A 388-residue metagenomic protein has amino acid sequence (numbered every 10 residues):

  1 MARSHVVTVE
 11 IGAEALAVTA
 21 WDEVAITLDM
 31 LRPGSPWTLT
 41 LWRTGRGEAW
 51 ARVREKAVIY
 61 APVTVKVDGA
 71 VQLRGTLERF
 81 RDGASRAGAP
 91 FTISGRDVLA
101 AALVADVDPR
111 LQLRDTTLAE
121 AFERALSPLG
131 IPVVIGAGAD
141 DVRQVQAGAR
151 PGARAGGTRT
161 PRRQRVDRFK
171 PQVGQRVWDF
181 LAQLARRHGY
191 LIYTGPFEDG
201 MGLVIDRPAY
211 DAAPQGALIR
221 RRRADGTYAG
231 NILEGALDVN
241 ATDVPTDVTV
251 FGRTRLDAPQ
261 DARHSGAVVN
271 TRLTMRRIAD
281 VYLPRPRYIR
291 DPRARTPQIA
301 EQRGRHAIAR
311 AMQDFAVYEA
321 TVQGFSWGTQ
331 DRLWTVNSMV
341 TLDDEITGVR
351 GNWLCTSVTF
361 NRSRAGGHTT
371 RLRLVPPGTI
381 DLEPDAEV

Functional and structural regions predicted by a protein language model:
M1-L28: Polar/acidic, low-complexity leader/linker segments enriched in S/T/G and N/D
R3-I11, V63, D247-F251, V340: Short polybasic amphipathic segments
V18, T64-G95, T341-T369: Short beta-strand and beta-hairpin "edge-sheet" elements
V24-K56, T227-V388: An acidic/polar, Gly/Ser/Thr-rich interaction patch typically located in mid-to-C-terminal regions of proteins
P33-L41, G95, V107-G136, K170-P196 (+3 more regions): Amphipathic, non-transmembrane alpha-helical segments in extracytoplasmic/periplasmic proteins
G47-D141, G148-G156, F169-K170: Surface-exposed cap/loop segments at beta↔alpha junctions
W50, L103-D108, P214-I219, G366 (+1 more regions): Short, charged, solvent-exposed linker or helix-capping segments at domain edges/interfaces that act as flexible hinges
R79-R81, S85-I93, D97-L99, A137-V244: Short beta-strand-centered interaction patches in the first periplasmic/extracellular domains of large envelope
